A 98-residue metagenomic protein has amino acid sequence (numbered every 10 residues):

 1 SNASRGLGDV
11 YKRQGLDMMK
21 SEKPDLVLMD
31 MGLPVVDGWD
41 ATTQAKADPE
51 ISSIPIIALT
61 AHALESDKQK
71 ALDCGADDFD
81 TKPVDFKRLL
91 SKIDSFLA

Functional and structural regions predicted by a protein language model:
S1-Y11: Single conserved hydrophobic/aromatic residue that forms the stacking wall/gate of nucleotide- or nucleobase-binding
D9-L26: Acidic, metal-coordinating helix/loop segments flanking the phosphotransfer/catalytic sites of two-component signaling
P34, S52, L64: The feature encodes the CheY-like receiver
V84-I93: C-terminal output helix
